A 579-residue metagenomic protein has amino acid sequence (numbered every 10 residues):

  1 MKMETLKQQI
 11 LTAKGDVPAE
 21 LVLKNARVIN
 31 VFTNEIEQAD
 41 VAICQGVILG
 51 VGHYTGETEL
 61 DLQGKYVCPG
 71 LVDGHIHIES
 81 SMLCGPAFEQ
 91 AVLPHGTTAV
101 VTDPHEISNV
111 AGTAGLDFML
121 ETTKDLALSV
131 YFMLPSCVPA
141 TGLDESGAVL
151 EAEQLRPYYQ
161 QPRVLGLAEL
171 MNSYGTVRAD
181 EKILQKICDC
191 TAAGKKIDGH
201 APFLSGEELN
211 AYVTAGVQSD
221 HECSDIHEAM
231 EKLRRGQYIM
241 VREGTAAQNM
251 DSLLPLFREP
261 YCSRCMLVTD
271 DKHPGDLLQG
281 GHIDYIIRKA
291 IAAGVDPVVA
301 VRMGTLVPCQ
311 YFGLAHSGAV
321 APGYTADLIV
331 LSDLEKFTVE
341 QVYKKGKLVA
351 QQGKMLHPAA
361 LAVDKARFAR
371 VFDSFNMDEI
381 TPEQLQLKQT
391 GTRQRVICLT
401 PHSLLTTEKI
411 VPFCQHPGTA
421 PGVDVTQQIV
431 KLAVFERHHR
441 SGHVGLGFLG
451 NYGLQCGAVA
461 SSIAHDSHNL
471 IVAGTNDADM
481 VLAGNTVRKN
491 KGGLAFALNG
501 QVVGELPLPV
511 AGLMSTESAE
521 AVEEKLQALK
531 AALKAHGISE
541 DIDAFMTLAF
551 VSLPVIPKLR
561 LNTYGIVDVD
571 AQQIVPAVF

Functional and structural regions predicted by a protein language model:
M1-A39, I43-C44, G52, L93-H95 (+2 more regions): Active-site microenvironment of metallo-dependent hydrolases
K2-T12, E89-G194, P260, V503-P507: Divalent-metal coordination cores built from histidine and acidic residues
V17-K24, Y54-T102: Replace "His-x-His-based motif
A26, G46, G64, H75 (+9 more regions): Divalent metal-coordination and catalytic microenvironments
D73-C84, P139-L150, Q218: Active-site mouth loops of central-metabolism enzymes
H77-E79, H105-I107, P135-A140, L170-S173 (+4 more regions): Active-site beta-loop-alpha junctions enriched in small/polar residues
A111-G115, T141-G147, R178-K182, E208-Y212 (+10 more regions): Short acidic, glycine/serine/threonine-rich loops at helix termini
V149-E169, G175-M240, A247-V268, L278-A292 (+1 more regions): Histidine/acidic residue-rich metal-binding segments in metalloenzymes
